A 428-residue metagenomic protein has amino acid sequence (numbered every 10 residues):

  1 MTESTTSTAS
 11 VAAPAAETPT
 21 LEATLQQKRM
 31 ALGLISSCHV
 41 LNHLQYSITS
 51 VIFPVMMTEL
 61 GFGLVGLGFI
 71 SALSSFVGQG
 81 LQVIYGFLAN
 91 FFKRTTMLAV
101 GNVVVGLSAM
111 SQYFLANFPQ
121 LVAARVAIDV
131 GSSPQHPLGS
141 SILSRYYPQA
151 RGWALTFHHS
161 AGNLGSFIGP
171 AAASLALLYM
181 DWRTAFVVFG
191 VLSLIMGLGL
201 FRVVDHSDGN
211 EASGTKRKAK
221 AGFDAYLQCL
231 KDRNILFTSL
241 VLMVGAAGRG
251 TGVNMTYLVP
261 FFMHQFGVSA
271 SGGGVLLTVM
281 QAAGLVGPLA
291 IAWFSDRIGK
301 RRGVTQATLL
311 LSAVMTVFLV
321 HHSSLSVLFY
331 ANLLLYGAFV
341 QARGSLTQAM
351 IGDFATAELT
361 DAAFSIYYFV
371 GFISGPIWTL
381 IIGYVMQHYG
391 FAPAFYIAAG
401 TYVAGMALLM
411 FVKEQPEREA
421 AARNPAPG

Functional and structural regions predicted by a protein language model:
P14-L25, S207-T238, G428: Juxtamembrane intracellular "pre-TM" segments in multi-pass secondary transporters
S47, S75-V83, S166-F167, Q281-L285 (+2 more regions): Residue-level signature of mid-helix packing/kink "hotspots" within the transmembrane helices of 12-pass Major
T49-S50, N234-T278: Extracytoplasmic gate region of multi-pass secondary transporters
G80-P119: Conserved MFS/SLC helix-loop-helix module at the cytosolic interface between two early adjacent transmembrane helices
F91-G101, R297-L309: Cytoplasmic membrane-interface "Motif A"-like loop-to-helix N-cap segments of 12-TM Major Facilitator Superfamily
A124-G162: Cytoplasmic helix-loop-helix junction between adjacent transmembrane helices in 12-TM secondary transporters
H158-D205: Helix-loop-helix hairpin linking two adjacent transmembrane segments in secondary transporters
R301-T347: C-terminal transmembrane helical hairpin of 12-TM major facilitator-type secondary transporters
